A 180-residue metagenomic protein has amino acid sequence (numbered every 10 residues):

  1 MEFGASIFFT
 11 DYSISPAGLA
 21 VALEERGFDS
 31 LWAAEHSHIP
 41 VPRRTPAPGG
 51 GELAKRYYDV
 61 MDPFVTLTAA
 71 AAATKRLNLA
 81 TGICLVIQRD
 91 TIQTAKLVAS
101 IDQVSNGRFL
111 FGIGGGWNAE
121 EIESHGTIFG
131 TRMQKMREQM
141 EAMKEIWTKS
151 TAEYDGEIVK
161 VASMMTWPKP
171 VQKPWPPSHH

Functional and structural regions predicted by a protein language model:
M1-A73, K169-S178: N-terminal beta1-alpha1-beta2 module of alpha/beta enzyme domains
V41, E52-L53, L77, T81 (+1 more regions): Internal, glycine-rich beta/alpha segment that forms the wall or movable "lid" of small-molecule/cofactor binding
F64-A72, N78-I87: Structural motif corresponding to the early beta-alpha repeats
